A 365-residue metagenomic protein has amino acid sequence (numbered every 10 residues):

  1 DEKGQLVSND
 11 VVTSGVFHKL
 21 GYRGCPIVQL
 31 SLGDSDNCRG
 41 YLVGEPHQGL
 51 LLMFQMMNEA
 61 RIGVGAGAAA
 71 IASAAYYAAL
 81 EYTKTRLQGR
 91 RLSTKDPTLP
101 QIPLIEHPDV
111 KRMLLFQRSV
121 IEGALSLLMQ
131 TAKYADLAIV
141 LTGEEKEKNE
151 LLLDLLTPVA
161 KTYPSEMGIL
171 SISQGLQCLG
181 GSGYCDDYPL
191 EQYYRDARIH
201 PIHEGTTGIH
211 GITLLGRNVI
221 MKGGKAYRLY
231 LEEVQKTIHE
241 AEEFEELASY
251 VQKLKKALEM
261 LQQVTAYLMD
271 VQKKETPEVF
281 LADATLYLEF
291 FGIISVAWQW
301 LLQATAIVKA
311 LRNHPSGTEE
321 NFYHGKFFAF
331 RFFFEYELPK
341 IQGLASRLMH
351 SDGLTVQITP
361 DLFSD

Functional and structural regions predicted by a protein language model:
D1-L261: Internal glycine-rich alpha/beta core junctions
M221, T237-D365: C-terminal amphipathic alpha-helical interaction region
